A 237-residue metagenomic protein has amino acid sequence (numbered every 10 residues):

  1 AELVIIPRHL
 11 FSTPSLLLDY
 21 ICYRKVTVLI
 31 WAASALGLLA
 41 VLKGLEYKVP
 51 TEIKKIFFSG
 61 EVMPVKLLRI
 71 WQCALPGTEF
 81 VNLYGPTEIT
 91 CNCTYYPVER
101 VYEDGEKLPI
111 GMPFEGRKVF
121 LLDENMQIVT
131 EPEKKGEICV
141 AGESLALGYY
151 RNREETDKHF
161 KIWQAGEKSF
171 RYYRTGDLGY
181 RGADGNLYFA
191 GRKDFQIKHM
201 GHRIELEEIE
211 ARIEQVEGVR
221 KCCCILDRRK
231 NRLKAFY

Functional and structural regions predicted by a protein language model:
A1-I128, P132, E137-A146, Y172 (+1 more regions): Motif- and composition-driven signal specific to adenylation
G37, E79-N82, P97-Y237: AMP-dependent adenylate-forming
